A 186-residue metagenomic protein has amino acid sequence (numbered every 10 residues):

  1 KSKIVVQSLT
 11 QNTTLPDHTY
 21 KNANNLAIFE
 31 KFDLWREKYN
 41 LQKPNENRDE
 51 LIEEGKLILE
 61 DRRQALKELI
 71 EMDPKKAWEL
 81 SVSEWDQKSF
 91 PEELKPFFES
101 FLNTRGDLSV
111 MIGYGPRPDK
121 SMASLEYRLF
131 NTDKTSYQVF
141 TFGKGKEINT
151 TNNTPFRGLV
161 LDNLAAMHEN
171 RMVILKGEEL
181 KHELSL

Functional and structural regions predicted by a protein language model:
K1, Y39-Q42, F130: Generic low-polarity alpha-helical segments
S2-P16: Juxtamembrane proline-rich low-complexity "stalk" or linker regions positioned immediately after a signal peptide
L15, A27-E30, L34, D73 (+1 more regions): Alpha-helical structural elements
D17-N24: A ubiquitous short alpha-helical element
N24-D61: Amphipathic alpha-helical packing elements
I52, I58-L186: Long, low-hydrophobicity ectodomains and other hydrophilic envelope-associated domains
